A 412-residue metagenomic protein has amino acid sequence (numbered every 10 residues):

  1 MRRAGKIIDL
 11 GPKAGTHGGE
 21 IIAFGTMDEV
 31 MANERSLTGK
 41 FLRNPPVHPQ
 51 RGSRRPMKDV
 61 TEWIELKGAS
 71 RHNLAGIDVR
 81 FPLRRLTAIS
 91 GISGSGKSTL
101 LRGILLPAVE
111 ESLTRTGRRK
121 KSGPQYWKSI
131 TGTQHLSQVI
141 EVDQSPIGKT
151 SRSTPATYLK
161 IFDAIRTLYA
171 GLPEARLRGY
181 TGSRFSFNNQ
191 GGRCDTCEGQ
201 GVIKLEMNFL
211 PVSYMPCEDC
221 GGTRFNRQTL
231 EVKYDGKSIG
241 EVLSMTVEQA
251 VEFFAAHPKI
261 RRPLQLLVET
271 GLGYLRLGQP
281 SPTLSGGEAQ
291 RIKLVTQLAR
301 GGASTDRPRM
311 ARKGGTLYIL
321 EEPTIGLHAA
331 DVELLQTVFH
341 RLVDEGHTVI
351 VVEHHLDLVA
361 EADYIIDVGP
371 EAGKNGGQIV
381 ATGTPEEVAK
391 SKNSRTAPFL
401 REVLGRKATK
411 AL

Functional and structural regions predicted by a protein language model:
M1-L412: Conserved phosphate-binding elements of NTP-dependent enzyme cores
